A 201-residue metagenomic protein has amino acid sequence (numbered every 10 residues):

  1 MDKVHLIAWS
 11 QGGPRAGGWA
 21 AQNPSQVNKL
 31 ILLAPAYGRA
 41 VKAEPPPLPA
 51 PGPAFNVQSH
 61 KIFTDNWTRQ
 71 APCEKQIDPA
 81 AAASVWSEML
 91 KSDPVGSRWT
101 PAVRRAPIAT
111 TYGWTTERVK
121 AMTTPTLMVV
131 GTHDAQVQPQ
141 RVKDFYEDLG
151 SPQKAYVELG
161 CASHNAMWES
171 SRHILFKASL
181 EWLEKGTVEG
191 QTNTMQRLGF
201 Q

Functional and structural regions predicted by a protein language model:
M1-S10: Alpha/beta-hydrolase fold nucleophile elbow
H5, K29-I31: Residue in the alpha/beta-hydrolase core beta-strand immediately N-terminal to the catalytic nucleophile
G13-P24, L30: Short glycine-enriched nucleophile-adjacent loop and the immediately C-terminal alpha-helix near the catalytic center
I31-V41: Active-site nucleophile loop of the alpha/beta-hydrolase fold
V41-L127: Alpha/beta-hydrolase
L127-D134: Conserved strand-to-loop "acid loop" that flanks and positions the catalytic carboxylate
A135-R141: Conserved alpha/beta-hydrolase "acid-adjacent" motif
A162-H173: Catalytic histidine-centered segment of alpha/beta-hydrolase-like enzymes
